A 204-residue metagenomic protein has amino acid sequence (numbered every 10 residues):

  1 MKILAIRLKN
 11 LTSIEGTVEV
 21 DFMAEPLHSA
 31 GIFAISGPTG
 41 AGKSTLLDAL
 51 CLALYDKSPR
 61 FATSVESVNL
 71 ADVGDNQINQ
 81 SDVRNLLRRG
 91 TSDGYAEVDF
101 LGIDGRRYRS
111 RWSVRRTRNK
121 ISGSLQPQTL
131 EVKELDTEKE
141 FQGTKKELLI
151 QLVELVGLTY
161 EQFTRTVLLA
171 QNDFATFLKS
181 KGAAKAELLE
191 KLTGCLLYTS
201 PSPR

Functional and structural regions predicted by a protein language model:
M1-Q142, Y160-Q162: Extreme N-terminal "head/tail" segments of very large remodeling/mechanoenzyme assemblies
T144, L148, T159, K181-K185: Helical mechanochemical/support elements of P-loop NTPase systems and associated helical scaffolds
T164-V167: Short coil/turn segments at secondary-structure boundaries
D173, A184, L188-L189: A general alpha-helix detector
D173-K179, L196-L197: Extended assembly-interface/linker segments at domain junctions
L188-L192, L196: Short, charge-rich amphipathic alpha-helices with coiled-coil/heptad character
Y198-R204: Conserved small/polar residues in nucleotide/adenosyl-binding loops
